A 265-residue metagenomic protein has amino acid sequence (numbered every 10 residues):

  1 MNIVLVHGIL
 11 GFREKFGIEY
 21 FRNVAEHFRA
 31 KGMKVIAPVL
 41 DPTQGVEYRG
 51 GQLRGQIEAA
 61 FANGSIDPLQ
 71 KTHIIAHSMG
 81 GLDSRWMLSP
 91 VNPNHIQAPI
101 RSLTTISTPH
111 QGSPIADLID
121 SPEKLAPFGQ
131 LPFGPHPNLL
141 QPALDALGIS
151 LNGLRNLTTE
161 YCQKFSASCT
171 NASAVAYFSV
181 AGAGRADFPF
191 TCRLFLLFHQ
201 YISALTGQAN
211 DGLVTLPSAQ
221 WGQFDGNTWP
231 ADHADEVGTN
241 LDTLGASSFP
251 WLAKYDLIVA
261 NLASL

Functional and structural regions predicted by a protein language model:
M1-V35: Short, surface-exposed "cap/lid" segments of acyl-processing enzymes
I3, H7, V35, G51-T159 (+1 more regions): Serine-dependent carboxylesterase/thioesterase catalytic core of lipase-like alpha/beta-hydrolase/SGNH enzymes
I9-G11, P42-T43, G81, P109-Q111 (+3 more regions): Short, solvent-exposed loop/turn segments at secondary-structure junctions
F12-E19, D41-R49: Acidic-and-aromatic substrate-binding clefts and catalytic sites of carbohydrate-active enzymes
F16-I18, G112-I119, K124, F188-L194: Short aromatic-enriched loop/helix-cap "lid" or pocket-rim segments at secondary-structure transitions that line
K34-P42: A short beta-strand-loop structural module common to alpha/beta enzyme folds
L140-R193: Serine-hydrolase catalytic core
T170-L265: C-terminal catalytic-base region of ester-bond hydrolases, centering on the histidine of the charge-relay
